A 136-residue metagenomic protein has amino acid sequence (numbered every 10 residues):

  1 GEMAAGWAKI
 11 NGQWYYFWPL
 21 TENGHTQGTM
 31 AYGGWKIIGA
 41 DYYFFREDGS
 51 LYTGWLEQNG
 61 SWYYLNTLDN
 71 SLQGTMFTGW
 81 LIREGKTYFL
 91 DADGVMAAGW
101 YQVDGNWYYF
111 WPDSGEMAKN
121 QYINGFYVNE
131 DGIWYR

Functional and structural regions predicted by a protein language model:
G1-R136: Extracellular adhesion/carbohydrate-binding repeat motifs centered on closely spaced tryptophans
